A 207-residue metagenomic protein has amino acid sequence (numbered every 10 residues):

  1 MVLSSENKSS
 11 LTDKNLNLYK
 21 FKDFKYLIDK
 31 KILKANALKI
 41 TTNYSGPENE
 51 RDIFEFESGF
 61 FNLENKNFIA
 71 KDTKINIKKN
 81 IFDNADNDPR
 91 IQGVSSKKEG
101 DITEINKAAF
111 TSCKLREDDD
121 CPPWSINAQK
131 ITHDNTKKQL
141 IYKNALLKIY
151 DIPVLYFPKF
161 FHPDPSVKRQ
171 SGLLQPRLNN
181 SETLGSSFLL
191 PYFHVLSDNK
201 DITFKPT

Functional and structural regions predicted by a protein language model:
M1-T207: Structural signature for solvent-exposed beta-strand/loop edge elements and short helix-capping sites, enriched
